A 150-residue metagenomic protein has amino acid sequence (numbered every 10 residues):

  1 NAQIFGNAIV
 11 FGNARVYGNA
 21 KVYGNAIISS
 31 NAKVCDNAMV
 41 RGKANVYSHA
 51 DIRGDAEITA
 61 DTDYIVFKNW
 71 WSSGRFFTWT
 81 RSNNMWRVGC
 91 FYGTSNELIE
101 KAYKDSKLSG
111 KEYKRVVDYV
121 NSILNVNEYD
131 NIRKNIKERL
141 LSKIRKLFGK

Functional and structural regions predicted by a protein language model:
N1-D61: A detector of tandem-repeat and repeat-rich interaction/domain scaffolds
V16, V22, V46, D63-V66 (+3 more regions): Intrinsically disordered, low-complexity N-terminal regions enriched in serine/proline/glycine with scattered basic
I58-W70: Low-complexity, polybasic segments enriched for Lys interleaved with small residues
K68-K150: Terminal amphipathic alpha-helical/low-complexity segments used for targeting or macromolecular assembly
